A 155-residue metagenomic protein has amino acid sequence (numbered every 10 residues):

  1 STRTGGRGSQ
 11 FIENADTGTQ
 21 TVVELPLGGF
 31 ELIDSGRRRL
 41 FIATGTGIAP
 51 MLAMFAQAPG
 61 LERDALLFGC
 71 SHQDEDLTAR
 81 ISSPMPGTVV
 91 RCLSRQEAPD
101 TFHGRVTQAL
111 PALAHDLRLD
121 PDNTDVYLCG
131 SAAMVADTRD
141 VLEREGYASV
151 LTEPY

Functional and structural regions predicted by a protein language model:
S1-T19, C70-H72, R95: Ferredoxin-reductase
G8, F68-Y155: Reductase modules of NAD(P)H-dependent flavoproteins
G8, G28-R38: Short, Lys/Arg- and Gly-enriched loop/turn segments at beta-strand edges
R38-I42, Y127: Conserved beta-strand elements of the Class I
T44-G45, A132: A short acidic Gly-Thr/Ser loop motif
I48-P59: Histidine-anchored nucleotide/phosphate-binding helix
Q57-D64, G87: Conserved S-adenosyl-L-methionine
